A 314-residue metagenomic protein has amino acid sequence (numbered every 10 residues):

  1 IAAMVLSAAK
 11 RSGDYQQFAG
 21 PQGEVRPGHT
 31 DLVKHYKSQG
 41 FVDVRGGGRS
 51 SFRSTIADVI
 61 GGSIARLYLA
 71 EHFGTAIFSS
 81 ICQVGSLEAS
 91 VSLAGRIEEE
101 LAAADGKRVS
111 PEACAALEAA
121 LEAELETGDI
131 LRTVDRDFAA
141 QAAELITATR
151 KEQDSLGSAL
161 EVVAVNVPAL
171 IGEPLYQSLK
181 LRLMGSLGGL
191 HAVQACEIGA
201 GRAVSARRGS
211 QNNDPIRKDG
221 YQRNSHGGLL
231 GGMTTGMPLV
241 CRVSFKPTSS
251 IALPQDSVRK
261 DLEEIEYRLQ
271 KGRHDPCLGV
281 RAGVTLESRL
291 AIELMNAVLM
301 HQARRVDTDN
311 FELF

Functional and structural regions predicted by a protein language model:
I1-V33: Glycine-rich, N-terminal phosphate-binding loop and its surrounding beta-alpha-beta segment
G20-G48, D256-H274: Short acidic, glycine/tyrosine-flanked loop/strand segments centered on an H-E-D-like triad
Y36-G172: Glycine-rich, mobile lid/loop segments that gate access to catalytic sites or pores
V42-S54, A169-E173, N224-L229, R273-V284: A short glycine/serine-rich beta->alpha loop
R53-T75, S79, Q177-G185, M237-L239 (+2 more regions): Alpha-helical support elements that line or immediately flank enzyme active sites and cofactor-binding pockets
V59, E152-I265: Glycine-rich anion/phosphate-binding loop at the beta-strand->alpha-helix junction
T248-F314: Internal helix-turn-beta structural module
